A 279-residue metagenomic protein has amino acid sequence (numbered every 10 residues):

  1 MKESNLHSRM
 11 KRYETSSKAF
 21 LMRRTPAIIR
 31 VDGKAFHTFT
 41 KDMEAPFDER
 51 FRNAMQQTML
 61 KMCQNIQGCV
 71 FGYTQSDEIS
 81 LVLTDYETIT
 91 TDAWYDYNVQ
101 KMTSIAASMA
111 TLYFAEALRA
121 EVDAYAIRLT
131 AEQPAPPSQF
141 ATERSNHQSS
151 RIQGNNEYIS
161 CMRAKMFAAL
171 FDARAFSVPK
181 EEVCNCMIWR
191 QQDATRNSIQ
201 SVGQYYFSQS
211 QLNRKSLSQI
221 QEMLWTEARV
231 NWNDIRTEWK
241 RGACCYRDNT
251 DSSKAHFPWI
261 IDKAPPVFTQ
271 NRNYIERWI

Functional and structural regions predicted by a protein language model:
M1-I279: Regulatory and interdomain segments flanking nucleotide-handling catalytic cores in signaling/defense enzymes
